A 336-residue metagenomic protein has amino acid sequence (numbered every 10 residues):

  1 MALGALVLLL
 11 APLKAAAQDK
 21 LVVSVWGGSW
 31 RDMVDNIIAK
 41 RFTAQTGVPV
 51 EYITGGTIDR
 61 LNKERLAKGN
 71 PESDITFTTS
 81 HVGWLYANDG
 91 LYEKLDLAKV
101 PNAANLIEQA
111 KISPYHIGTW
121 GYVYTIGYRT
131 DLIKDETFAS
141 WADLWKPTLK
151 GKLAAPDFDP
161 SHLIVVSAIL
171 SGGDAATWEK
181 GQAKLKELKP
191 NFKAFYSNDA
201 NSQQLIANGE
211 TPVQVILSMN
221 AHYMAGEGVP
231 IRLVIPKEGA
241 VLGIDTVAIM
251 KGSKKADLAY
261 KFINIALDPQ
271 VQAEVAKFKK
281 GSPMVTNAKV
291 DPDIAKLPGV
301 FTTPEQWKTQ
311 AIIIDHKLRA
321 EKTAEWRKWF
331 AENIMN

Functional and structural regions predicted by a protein language model:
Q18-W84: Early extracytoplasmic/lumenal segment of secretory-pathway proteins
W26-D35, E72-E210: Extracytoplasmic ligand-binding site segments that recognize negatively charged/polar headgroups
H81-L85, A207, P212-P230: A ligand-binding cleft/hinge motif common to bilobed small-molecule-binding domains
Y92-N102, P114-I117, V229-V241, M250-S253: Short beta-strand->loop
Y122, A183-L188, E227-K251, K296-L297: Periplasmic-binding protein-like
T125-L132, A168-S171, G243-K255, I263 (+1 more regions): A bilobed periplasmic-binding-protein/Venus flytrap-type ligand-binding module shared by bacterial periplasmic
M250-Q310: Mature extracytoplasmic/periplasmic domains
Q306-N336: Conserved C-terminal helix/tail region of periplasmic/extracytoplasmic solute-binding proteins
